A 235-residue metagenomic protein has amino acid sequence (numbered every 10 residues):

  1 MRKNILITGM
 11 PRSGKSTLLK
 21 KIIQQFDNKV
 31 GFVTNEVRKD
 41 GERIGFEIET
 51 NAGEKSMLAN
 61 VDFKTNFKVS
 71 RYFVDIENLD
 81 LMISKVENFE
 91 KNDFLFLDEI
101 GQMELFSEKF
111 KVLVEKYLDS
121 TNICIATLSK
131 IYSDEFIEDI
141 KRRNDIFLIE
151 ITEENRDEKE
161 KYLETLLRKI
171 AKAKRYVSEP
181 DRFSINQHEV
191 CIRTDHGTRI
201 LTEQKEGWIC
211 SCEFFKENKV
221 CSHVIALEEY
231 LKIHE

Functional and structural regions predicted by a protein language model:
R2, E87, N92, I100-L167: Replace "adjacent to P-loop NTPase cores in ATP/GTP-dependent enzymes" with "adjacent to NTP-binding cores
M10: P-loop (Walker A) phosphate-binding loop of NTP-binding proteins
G14: Conserved glycine(s) of the Walker
L18, I22: Hydrophobic positions on the alpha1 helix immediately C-terminal to the Walker A/P-loop
Q24-V69: N-terminal phosphate/diphosphate-binding loop that engages ATP/GTP or pyrophosphate donors across diverse enzyme folds
I44-T50, E160-K169: Short, surface-exposed amphipathic charged segments that create phosphate/polyanion-binding patches used for binding
E54-D93: Helix-adjacent hinge/juxtasegments
T165-E235: Long, low-complexity, compositionally biased intrinsically disordered regions
